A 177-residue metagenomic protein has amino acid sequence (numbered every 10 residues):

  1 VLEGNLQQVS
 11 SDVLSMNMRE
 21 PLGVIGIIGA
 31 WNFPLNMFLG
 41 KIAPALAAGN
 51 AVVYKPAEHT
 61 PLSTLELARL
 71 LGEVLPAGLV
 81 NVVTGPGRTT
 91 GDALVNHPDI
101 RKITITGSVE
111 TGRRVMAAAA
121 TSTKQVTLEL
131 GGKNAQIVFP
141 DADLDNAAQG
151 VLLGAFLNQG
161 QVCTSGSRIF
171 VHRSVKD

Functional and structural regions predicted by a protein language model:
V1-I42, L75, V80, P86: N-terminal Rossmann NAD(P)-binding subdomain characteristic of aldehyde/semialdehyde dehydrogenases
L14-S15, V82-R101: A structured beta-alpha segment of the ubiquitous adenosine-cofactor-binding alpha/beta core
G26, F38-G91: PLP-dependent aminotransferase-like
A43, K102-T106: Periplasmic-binding protein-like
G49, V80, I103, G132 (+1 more regions): Residue-level signal for inorganic ion chemistry
T64-E73, R88-H97, E110-T121, I137-D141: Active-site pre-lysine segment of PLP-dependent enzymes
L94, I105, F156-L157: Conserved N-terminal phosphate-binding loop of PLP-dependent enzymes in the Aspartate aminotransferase
E110-D177: ALDH superfamily catalytic-core signature
